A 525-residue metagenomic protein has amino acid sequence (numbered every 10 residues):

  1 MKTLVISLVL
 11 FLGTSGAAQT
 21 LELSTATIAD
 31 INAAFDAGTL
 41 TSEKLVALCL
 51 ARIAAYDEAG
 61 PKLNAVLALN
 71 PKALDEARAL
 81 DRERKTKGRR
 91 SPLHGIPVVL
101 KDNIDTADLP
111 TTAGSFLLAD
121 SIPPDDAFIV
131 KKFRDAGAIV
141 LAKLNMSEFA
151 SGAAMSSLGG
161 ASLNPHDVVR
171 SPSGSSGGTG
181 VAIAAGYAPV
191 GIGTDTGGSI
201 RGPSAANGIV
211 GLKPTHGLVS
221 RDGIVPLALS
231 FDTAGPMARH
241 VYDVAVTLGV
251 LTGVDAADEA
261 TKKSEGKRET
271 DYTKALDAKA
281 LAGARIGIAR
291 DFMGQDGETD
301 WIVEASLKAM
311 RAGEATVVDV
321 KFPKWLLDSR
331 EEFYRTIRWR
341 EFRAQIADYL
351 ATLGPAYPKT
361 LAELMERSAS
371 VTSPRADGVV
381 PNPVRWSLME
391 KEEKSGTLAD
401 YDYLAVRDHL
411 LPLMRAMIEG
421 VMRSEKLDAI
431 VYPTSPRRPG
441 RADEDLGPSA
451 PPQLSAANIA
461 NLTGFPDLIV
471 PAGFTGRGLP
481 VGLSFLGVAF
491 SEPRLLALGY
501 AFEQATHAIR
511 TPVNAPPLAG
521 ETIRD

Functional and structural regions predicted by a protein language model:
V5-S15: Bacterial N-terminal signal peptides
Q19-T112, F116-A119, F149-S151, K263-S264 (+4 more regions): Short, well-ordered alpha-helical
S24, G95, I104, P110 (+2 more regions): Gly/Ser-rich, acidic/histidine-flanked active-site/gating loops
A33-L40, L50-K62, P71-L74, R78-T86 (+10 more regions): Sec-exported extracytoplasmic/periplasmic mature domains
G38, G95, D135, A188 (+1 more regions): Glycine-rich, small-residue loops and helix-cap segments that act as flexible hinges at active-site edges
A55, A185-G191, T196-F292, E304-A312 (+3 more regions): Structural helix-boundary/capping segments
L93-A234, E259-K262, G287-A289, I430-P448: Short glycine/serine-rich loop/turn segments
H94-A113, A275, A280-G287, W339-L413 (+1 more regions): Short helix-loop capping/hinge segments that flank enzyme active sites or metal/cofactor-binding pockets
